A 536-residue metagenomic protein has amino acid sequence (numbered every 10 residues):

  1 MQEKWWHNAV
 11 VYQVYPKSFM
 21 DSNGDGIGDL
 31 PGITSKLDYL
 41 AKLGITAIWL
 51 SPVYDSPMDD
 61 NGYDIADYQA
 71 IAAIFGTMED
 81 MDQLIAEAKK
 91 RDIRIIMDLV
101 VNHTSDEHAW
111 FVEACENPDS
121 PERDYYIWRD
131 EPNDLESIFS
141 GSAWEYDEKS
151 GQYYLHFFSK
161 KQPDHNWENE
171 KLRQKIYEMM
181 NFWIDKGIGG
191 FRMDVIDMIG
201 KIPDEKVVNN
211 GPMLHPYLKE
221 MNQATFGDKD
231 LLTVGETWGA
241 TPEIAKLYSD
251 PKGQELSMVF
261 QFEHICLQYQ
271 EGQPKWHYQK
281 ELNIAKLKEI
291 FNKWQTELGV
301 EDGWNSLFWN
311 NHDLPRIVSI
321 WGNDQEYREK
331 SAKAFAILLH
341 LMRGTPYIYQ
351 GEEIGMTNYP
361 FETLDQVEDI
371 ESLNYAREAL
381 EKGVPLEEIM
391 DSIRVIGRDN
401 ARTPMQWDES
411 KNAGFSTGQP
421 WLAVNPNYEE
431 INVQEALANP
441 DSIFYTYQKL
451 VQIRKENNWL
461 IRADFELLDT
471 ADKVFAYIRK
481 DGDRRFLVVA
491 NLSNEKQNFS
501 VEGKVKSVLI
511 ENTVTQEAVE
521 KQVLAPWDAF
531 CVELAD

Functional and structural regions predicted by a protein language model:
M1-D55, D82, A86-A88, T345-I348 (+1 more regions): Carbohydrate-interacting/catalytic domains
Q2-Y177, N181, D185, I196-G253 (+1 more regions): Acidic/aromatic-lined carbohydrate-recognition and catalytic surfaces of CAZymes acting on diverse glycans
I96-M97, R192-V195, V234, F308-W309 (+2 more regions): Generic enzyme active-site microenvironment
D106-I138, L218, N222-P404, E409: Conserved alpha/beta catalytic core and glycan-binding cleft of carbohydrate-active enzymes
N166, I317-K330, E430-D441: Active-site rim elements
W183-M193, N305: Active-site regions of oxyanion-processing enzymes, predominantly non-cytosolic
V207, G211, H277-I284, Q325 (+2 more regions): Hydrophobic alpha-helical scaffolding
